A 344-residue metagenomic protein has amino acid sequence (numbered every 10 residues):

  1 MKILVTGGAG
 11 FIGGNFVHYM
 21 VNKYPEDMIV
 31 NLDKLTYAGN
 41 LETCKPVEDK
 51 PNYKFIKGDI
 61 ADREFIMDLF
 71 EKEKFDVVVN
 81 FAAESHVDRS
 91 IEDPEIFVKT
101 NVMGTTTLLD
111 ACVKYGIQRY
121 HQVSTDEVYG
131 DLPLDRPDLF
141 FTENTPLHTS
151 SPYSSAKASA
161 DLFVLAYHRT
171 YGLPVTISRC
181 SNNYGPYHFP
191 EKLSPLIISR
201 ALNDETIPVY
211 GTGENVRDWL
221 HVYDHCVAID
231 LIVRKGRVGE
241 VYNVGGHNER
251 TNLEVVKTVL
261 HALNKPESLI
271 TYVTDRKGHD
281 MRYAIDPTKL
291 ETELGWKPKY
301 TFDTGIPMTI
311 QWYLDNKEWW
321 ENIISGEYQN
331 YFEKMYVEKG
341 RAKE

Functional and structural regions predicted by a protein language model:
M1-N183, M308, Y313-N316, N322-E344: N-terminal Rossmann-like NAD(P)+-binding domain of SDR-like oxidoreductases, especially those catalyzing
I12, A38-G39, E64, H188 (+2 more regions): Residues that form or flank phosphate/diphosphate-binding pockets in enzymes that use nucleotide phosphates
F16, K23, I29, G58 (+2 more regions): C-terminal substrate-binding subdomain of Rossmann-fold SDR/epimerase-dehydratase oxidoreductases
G39, Y129-G130, G185, R217 (+1 more regions): Generic structural signal for helix capping and beta-alpha/helix-loop junctions
L41-C44, L132-D135, H188-E191, V255-V256 (+1 more regions): Short aromatic-enriched loop/helix-cap "lid" or pocket-rim segments at secondary-structure transitions that line
V47, D135-R136, P190-I198, T274: A glycine/serine/threonine-rich, flexible loop-to-helix segment that serves as the NAD(P) cofactor-binding "lid"
P137, T149-A156, P186, P190-S194 (+1 more regions): The catalytic Tyr-centered alpha-helix of NAD(P)H-dependent dehydrogenases
S159, F163, Y167, I197 (+2 more regions): Hydrophobic alpha-helix immediately C-terminal to the catalytic Tyr-X-X-X-Lys motif of short-chain
